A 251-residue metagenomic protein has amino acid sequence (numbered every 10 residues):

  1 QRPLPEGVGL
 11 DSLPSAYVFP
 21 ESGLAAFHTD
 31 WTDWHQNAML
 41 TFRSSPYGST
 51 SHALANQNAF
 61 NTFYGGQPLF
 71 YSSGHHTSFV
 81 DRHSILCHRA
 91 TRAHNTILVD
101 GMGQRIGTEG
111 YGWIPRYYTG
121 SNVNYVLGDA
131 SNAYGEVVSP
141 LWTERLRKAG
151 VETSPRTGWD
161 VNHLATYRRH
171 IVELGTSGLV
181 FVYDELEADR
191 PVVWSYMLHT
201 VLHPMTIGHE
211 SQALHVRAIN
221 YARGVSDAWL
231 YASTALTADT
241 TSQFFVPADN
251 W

Functional and structural regions predicted by a protein language model:
Q1-L69, T119: Carbohydrate-active enzyme catalytic cores, enriched for enzymes that act on polyanionic acidic polysaccharides
F70-H75: Catalytic Cys-His active-site segments of thiol-dependent hydrolases/isopeptidases
H76-W251: CBM-like, beta-strand-rich accessory domains located in the C-terminal region of large, secreted polysaccharide-active
